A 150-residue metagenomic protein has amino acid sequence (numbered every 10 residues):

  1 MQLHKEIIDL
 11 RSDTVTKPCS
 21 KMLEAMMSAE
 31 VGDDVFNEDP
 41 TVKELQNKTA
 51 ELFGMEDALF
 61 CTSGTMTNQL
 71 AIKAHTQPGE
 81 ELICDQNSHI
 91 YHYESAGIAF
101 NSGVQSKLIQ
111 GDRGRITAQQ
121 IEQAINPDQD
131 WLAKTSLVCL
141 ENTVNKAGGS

Functional and structural regions predicted by a protein language model:
M1-A25: N-terminal amphipathic/basic leader segments beginning at the initiator methionine
Q2-L3, A50-F53, A74-H75, A99-N101 (+1 more regions): Solvent-exposed alpha-helices and their adjacent loops that cap or buttress functional pockets in soluble metabolic
I8, D57-F60, E80-L82, Q105-K107 (+1 more regions): Structural motif
P18-G64, D85-Y91, G97-A99: Conserved N-terminal alpha-helix of the aminotransferase class I/II PLP-enzyme fold
E56-T76, I109-G111, N142: Conserved core of the PLP fold type I
A74-H92: Conserved PLP-anchoring active-site segment centered on the Schiff-base-forming lysine
S102-S150: PLP-dependent aminotransferase-class I/II
